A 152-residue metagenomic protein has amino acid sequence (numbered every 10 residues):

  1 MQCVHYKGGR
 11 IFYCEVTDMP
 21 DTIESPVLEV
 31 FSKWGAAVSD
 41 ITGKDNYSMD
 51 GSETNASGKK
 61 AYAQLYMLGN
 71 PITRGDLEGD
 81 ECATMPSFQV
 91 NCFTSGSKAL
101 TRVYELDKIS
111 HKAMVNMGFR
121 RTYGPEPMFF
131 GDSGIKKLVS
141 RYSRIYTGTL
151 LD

Functional and structural regions predicted by a protein language model:
C3-D76: Small/polar-rich, solvent-exposed N-terminal microdomains that initiate assembly or binding
G58-Y62, A83-S87, I109: Short connector loops at helix/strand junctions that flank enzyme active sites, especially segments positioning acidic
N70-P71, S95-S97: Short Gly/Pro-enriched loop/turn and capping motifs at secondary-structure junctions
G75-E78, L150-D152: Short, charged, solvent-exposed linker or helix-capping segments at domain edges/interfaces that act as flexible hinges
G79-E81, Y104-I109: "Short basic amphipathic alpha-helical interaction patches in structured regions
E81-G96, K136-T147: Oligomerization/assembly interface segments of phage tail-like spikes and tubes
S97-E105, L151: Short, conserved charged micro-motifs
K108-D152: Acidic-leaning, charged glycine-interspersed low-complexity segments
